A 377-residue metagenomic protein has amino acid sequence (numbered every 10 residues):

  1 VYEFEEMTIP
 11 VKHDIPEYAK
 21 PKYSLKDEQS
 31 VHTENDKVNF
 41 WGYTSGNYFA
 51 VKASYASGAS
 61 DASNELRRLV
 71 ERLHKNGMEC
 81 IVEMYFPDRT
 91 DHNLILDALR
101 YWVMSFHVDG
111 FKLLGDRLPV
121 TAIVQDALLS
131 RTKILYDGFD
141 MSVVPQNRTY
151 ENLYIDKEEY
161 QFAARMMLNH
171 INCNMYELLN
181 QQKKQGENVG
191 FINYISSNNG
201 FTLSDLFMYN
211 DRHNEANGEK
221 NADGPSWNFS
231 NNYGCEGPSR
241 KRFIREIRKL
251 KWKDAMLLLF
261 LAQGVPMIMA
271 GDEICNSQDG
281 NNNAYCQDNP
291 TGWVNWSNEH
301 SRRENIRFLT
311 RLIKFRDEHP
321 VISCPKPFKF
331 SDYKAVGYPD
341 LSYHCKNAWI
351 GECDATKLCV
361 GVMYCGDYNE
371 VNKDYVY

Functional and structural regions predicted by a protein language model:
V1, Y48, E83: Conserved hydrophobic/aromatic pocket- or pore-lining residues that grip, position, or stack substrates in active sites
V1-Y2, F111: Hydrophobic residues within beta-strands of alpha/beta enzymes
P10-K75, F86-S105, A216-G237, D288-N295: Aromatic- and acidic-residue-enriched carbohydrate-binding clefts of CAZyme catalytic domains
A62-P145: Active-site neighborhood of glycoside hydrolase catalytic domains
H107, V120, V124-A270, I274 (+7 more regions): Conserved alpha/beta catalytic core and glycan-binding cleft of carbohydrate-active enzymes
Q278-K314: Extended hydrophobic/aromatic segments used for targeting, binding, or gating
H300-V336: Catalytic cores of secreted or luminal carbohydrate-active enzymes
V376-Y377: Short, well-ordered beta-strand segments enriched in hydrophobic/aromatic residues
